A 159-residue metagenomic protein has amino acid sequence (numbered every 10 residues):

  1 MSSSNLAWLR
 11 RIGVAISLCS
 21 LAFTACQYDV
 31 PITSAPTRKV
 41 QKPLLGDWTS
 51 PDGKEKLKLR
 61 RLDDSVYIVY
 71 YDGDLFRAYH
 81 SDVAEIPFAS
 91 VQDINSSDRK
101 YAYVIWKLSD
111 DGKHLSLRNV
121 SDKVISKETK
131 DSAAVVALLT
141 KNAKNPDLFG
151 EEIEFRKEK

Functional and structural regions predicted by a protein language model:
S2-G13: Bacterial N-terminal signal peptides that target proteins for export
A7-L9, K42, T49: Compositionally biased, low-complexity repeat tracts
A22-A25: C-terminal motif of bacterial Sec signal peptides marking the signal peptidase cleavage site
Q27-L44, P51-K159: Calycin-type beta-barrel ligand-binding domains and close structural analogs
